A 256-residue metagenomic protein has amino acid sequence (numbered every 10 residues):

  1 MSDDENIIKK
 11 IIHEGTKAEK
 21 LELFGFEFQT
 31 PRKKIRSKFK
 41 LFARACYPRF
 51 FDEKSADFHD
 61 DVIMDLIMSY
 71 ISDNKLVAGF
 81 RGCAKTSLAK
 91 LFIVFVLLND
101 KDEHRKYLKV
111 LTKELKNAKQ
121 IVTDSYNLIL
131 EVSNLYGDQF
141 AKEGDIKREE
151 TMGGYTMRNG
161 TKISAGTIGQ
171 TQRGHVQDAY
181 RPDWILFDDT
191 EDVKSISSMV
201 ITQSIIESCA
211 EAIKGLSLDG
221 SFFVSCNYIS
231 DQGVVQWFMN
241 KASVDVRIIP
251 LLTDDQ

Functional and structural regions predicted by a protein language model:
M1-C83, S87-Q256: Short, flexible loop motifs at catalytic/binding sites
